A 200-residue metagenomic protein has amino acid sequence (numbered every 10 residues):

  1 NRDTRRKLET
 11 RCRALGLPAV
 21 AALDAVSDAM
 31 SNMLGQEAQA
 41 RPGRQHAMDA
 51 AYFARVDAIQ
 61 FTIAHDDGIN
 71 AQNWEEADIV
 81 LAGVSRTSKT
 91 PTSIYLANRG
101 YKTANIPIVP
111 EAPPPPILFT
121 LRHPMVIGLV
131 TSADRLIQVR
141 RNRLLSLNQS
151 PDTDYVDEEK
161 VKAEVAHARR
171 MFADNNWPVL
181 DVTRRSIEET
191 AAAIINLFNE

Functional and structural regions predicted by a protein language model:
N1-R6, S85-T90, R185-E188: Gly/Ser/Thr-rich loops at beta-strand to alpha-helix junctions that form or flank small-molecule/cofactor-binding
K7, V56-D66, Q149-T190: Small-molecule kinase domains that catalyze NTP-dependent phosphoryl transfer to phosphate-bearing small molecules
E9-L15, A97-K102, V109-V139, R143-L144: ATP-dependent NMP and nucleoside kinases share a basic, alpha-helical "lid"
L17-F53, R135-V139, R143: Long, charge-dense
A19-A21, T103-N105, V126-G128, W177-D181: Conserved beta-strand scaffold positions in the cores of enzyme catalytic domains, especially in NTP/NDP-utilizing
L34, G43, H123-A163: A glycine- and Lys/Arg-enriched "phosphate-lid" helix/loop adjacent to the NTP-binding pocket of small-molecule kinases
A54-T103: Internal active-site segments that recognize and position negatively charged phosphoryl groups and nucleotide moieties
E75, P107-I108, P178-L180, E189 (+1 more regions): Terminal helix/beta-alpha structural elements that buttress the NAD(P)+-binding lobe
